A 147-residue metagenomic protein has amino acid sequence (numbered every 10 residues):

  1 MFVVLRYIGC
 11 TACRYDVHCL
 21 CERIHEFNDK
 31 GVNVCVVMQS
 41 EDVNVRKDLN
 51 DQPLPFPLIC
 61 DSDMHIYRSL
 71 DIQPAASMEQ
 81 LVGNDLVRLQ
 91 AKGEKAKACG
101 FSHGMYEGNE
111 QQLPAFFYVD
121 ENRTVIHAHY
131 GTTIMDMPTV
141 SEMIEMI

Functional and structural regions predicted by a protein language model:
M1-C21, N33: Short active-site neighborhood of thiol/selenol oxidoreductases, capturing the structured segment around
R6, Q39, E121: Cofactor-binding loop segments of dinucleotide-utilizing enzymes, especially the Rossmann-like FAD- and NAD(P)+-binding
C21, N28, N50: Anion (oxyanion) recognition and catalysis
G31-V43, F56-D63: Thiol-based oxidoreductase modules, predominantly thioredoxin-like and allied folds used for disulfide exchange
V45-D48: Internal catalytic or translocation cores that form aromatic/hydrophobic pockets or channels for amphipathic metabolites
D61-M135: Thiol/selenol-based redox catalytic cores and closely related redox-interacting motifs
I134-I147: A short, polar/charged loop-to-alpha-helix boundary motif
